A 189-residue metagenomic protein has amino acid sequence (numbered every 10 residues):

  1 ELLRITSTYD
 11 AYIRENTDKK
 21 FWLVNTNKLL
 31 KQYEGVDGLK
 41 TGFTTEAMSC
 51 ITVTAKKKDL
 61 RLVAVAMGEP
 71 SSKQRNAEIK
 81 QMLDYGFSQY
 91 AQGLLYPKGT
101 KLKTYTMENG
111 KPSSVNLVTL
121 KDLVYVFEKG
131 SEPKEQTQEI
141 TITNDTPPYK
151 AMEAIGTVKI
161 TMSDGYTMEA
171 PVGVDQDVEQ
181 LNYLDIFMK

Functional and structural regions predicted by a protein language model:
E1-K189: Domain-terminus/edge residues, biased toward the C-terminal soluble/receptor-binding domains of extracytoplasmic
